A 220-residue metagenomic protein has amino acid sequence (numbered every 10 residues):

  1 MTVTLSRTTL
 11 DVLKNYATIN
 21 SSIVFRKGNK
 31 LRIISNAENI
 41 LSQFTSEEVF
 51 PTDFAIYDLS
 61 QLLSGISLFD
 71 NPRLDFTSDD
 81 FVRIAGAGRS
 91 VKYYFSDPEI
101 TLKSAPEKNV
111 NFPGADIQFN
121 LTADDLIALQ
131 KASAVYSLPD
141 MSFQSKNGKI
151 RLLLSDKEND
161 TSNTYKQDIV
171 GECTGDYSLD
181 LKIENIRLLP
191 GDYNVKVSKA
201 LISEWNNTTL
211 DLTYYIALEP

Functional and structural regions predicted by a protein language model:
M1-S96, F112-P220: DNA polymerase processivity clamps
Y94-S104: A glycine-rich, hydrophobic loop/mini-helix early in the fold
P106-K108: Conserved mixed alpha/beta catalytic, RNA-binding, or beta-rich assembly cores of soluble enzyme, regulatory
